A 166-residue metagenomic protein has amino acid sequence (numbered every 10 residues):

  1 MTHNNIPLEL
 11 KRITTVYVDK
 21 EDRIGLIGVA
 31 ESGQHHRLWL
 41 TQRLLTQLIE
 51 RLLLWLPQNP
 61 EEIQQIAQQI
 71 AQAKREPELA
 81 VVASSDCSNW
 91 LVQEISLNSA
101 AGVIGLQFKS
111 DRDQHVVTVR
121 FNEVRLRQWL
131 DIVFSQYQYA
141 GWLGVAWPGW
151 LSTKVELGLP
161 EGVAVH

Functional and structural regions predicted by a protein language model:
M1-P57: The feature marks the first
M1-V18, D22, A67-S110, V116 (+2 more regions): Intrinsic, low-complexity N-terminal interaction/targeting segments
H36, Q47, E61, I66-Q69 (+2 more regions): Short, surface-exposed, charged/polar-biased interaction segments
E50-E62, S135-L143: Pleckstrin homology
Q107-H166: Mixed-charge, glycine-accented linear interaction segment located at domain edges/termini
